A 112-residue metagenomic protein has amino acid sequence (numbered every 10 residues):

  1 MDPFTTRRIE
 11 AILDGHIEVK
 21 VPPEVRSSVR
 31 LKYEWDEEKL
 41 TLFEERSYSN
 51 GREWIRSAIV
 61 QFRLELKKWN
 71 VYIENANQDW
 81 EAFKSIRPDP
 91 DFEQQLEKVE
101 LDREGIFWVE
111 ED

Functional and structural regions predicted by a protein language model:
M1-N50: Negatively charged, low-complexity tracts enriched in Asp/Glu with abundant Ser/Thr
F4-R8, Y72, E100: Long, low-complexity, compositionally biased intrinsically disordered regions
L40-I73: Short, conserved beta-strand/beta-arch hydrophobic-aromatic motifs that form part of recognition grooves or interface
E74-W80: Short, solvent-exposed aromatic-acidic interface loops
E81-I86: Short histidine-centered catalytic/ligand-binding loop motif
P88-D112: Well-ordered alpha/beta subsegment
